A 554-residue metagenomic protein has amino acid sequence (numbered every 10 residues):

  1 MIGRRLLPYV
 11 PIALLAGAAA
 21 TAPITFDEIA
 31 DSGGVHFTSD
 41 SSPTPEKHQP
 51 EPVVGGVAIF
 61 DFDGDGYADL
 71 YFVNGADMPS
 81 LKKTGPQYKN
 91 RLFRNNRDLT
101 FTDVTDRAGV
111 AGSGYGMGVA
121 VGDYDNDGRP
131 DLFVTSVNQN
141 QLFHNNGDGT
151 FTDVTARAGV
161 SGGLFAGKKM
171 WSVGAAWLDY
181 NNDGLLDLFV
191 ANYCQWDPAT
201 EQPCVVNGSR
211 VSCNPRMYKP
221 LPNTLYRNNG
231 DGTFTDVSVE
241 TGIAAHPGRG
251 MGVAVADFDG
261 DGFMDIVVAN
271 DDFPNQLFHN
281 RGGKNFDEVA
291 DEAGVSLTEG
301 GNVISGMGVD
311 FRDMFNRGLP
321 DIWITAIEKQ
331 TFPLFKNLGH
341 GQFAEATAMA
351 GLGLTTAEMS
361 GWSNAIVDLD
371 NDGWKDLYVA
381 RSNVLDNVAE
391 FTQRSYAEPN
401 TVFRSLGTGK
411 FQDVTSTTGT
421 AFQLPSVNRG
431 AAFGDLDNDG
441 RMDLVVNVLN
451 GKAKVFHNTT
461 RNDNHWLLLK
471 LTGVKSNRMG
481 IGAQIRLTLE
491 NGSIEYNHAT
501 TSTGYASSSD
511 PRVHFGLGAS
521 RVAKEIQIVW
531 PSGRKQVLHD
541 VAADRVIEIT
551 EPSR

Functional and structural regions predicted by a protein language model:
T21-P23, P43, K47, L354-A357 (+2 more regions): Gly/Ser/Thr/Pro-enriched helix-cap/hinge segments flanking short amphipathic alpha-helices
F26, Y67-N74, D127-S136, L188-N192 (+6 more regions): Hydrophobic beta-strand segments that make up the repeating blades of beta-propeller and related beta-repeat
F26-I29, T100-V110, T150-F165, G232-A244 (+3 more regions): Blade-edge beta-strand/turn elements of extracellular beta-propeller and related beta-sheet repeat scaffolds
V35-G56, A108-A120, G159-A176, K219 (+7 more regions): Repeat-based blade/solenoid architectures
V54-G64, R94, Y115-R129, L142-H144 (+10 more regions): Beta-propeller blade termini
V73-Q87, N192-Y218, V379-A397: Short, conserved, GDST-rich strand-edge loop motifs in beta-rich repeat architectures
N90-N95, L221-N229, H279, F335-K336 (+1 more regions): Beta-propeller blade signature
V104-Y124, R129, T135-Y180, V190-R216 (+2 more regions): Asp-box/WD-like beta-propeller blade repeats and closely related beta-sheet repeat scaffolds
